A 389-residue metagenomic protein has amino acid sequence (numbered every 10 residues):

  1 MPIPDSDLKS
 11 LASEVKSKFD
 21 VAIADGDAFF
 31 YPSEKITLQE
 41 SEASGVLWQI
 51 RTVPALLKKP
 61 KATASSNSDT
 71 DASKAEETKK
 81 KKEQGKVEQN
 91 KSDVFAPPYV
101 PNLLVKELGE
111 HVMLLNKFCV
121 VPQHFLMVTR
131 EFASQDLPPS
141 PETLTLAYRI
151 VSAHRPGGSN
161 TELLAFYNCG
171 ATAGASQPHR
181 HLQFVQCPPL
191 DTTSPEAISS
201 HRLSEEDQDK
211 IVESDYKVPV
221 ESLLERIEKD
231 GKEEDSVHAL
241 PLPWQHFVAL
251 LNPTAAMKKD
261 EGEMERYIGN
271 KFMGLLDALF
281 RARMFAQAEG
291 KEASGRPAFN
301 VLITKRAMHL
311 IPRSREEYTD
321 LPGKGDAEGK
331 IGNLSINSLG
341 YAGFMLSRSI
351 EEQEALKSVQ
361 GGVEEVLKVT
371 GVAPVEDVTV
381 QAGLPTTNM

Functional and structural regions predicted by a protein language model:
M1-P139, P189, P195-M389: Active-site microenvironments that recognize anionic phosphate/pyrophosphate groups
E42-S44, S159, S176: Solvent-exposed loop and beta-edge segments used for protein-protein assembly and interaction
D93-F95, V151-R155, Q186: Short, well-ordered alpha-helical segments in soluble proteins
G109-H111, Q123-H124, T161-A165, P178-L182: Generic beta-strand structural signal
Q123-Y167: Short N-terminal edge-element motif at the start of the domain
A165-G174, A282-G290: Short helix-to-loop capping/linker segments positioned immediately adjacent to catalytic or ligand/cofactor-binding
F166-S194: Histidine-centered divalent-metal-coordination microenvironment in nucleic-acid enzymes
